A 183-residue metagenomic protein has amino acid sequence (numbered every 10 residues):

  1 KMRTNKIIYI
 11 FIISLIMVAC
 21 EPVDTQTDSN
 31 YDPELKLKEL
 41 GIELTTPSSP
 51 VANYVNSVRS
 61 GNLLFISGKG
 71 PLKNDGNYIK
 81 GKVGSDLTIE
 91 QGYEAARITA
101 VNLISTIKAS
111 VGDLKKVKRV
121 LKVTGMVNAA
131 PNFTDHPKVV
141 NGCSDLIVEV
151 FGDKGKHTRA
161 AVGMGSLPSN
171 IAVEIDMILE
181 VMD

Functional and structural regions predicted by a protein language model:
M2-I8: Bacterial N-terminal signal peptides that target proteins for export
T4, V18-E21: Extended, hydrophobic interaction surfaces within ordered domains
Y9-V18: Bacterial N-terminal signal peptides
E21-D183: Short, polar/acidic, helix-capping and beta-turn segments at strand->helix junctions that line the mouths
